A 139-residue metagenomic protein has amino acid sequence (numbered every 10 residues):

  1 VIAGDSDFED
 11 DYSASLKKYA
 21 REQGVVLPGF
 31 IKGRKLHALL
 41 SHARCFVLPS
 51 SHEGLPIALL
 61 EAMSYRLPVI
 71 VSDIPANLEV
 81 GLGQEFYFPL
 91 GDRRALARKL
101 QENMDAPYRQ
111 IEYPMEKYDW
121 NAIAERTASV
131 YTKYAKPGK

Functional and structural regions predicted by a protein language model:
S13-R34: Nucleotide-activated donor-binding/catalytic signature segment of Leloir-type glycosyltransferases, i.e., the conserved
F30-I31, A38-A43, T127: Short alpha-helical donor nucleotide-sugar binding micro-motif in glycosyltransferases
S51: Aromatic "clamp/platform" in nucleotide-sugar-dependent glycosyltransferases that forms part of the donor/acceptor
S64, P68-V71: Short hydrophobic beta-strand element within catalytic cores of glycosyltransferases and related nucleotide-activated
I74-Y87: Short acidic/histidine- and often glycine-rich active-site loop of Leloir-type glycosyltransferases that engages
E85-R93, Q101-D105: Conserved acidic donor-binding segment of nucleotide-sugar-dependent glycosyltransferases
P107-K136: A charged, aromatic-enriched C-terminal amphipathic alpha-helix characteristic of glycosyltransferases across folds
